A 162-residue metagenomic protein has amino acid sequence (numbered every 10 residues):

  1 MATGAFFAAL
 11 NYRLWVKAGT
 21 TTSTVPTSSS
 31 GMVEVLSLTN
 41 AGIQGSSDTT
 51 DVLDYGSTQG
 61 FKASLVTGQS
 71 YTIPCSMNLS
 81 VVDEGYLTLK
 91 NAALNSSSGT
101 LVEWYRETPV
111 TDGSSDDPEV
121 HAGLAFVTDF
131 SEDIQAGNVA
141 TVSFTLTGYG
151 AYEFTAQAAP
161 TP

Functional and structural regions predicted by a protein language model:
M1, K17-S29, T108-P118, T155-A158: Polar, enzyme-active/binding microenvironments
A2-S80, L124-A140: Solvent-exposed edge beta-strands and adjacent loop segments that serve as assembly or binding interfaces
Y12, Y71, V102-W104, F144 (+1 more regions): Residue-level detection of beta-strand scaffold positions
K62-T111: Structured, beta-strand-rich domain cores that present glycine/charged loop surfaces used to bind extended ligands
E84-Y86, E153-A156: Intrinsically disordered, low-complexity acidic/polar segments
E107-F154: Short beta-strand and beta-hairpin "edge-sheet" elements
P160-P162: Solvent-exposed, low-complexity segments and loops of surface/extracellular structural proteins
